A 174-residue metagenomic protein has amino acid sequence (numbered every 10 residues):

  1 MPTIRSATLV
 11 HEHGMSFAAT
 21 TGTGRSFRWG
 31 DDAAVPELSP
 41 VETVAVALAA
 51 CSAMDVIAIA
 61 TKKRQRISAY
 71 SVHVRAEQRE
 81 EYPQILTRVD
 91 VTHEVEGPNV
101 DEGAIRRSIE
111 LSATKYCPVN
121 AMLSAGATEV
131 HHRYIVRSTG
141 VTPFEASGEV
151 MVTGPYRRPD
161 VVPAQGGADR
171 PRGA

Functional and structural regions predicted by a protein language model:
M1-V46, I57-A174: Extended beta-strand/beta-hairpin segments
